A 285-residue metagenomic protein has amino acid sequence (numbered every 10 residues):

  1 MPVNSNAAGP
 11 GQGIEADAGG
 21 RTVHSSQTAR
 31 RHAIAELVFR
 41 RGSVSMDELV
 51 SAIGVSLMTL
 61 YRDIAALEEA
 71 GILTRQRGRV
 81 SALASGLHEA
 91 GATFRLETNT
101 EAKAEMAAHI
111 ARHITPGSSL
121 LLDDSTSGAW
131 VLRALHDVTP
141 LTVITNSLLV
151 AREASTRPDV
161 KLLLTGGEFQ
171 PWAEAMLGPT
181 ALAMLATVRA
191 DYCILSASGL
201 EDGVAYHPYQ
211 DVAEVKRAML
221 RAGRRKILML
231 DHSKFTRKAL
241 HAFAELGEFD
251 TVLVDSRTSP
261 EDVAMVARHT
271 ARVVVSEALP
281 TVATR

Functional and structural regions predicted by a protein language model:
P2-L121, S125-T126, L132-V138, S155-D159: HTH-adjacent hinge/linker in prokaryotic transcriptional regulators
P2-L49, G54, E68-E69, L149-R285: Conserved phosphate- and dinucleotide-binding cores of soluble alpha/beta proteins, encompassing both enzyme active
G117, V138-P140, G223, F249: A general structural motif
L120-L121, V143, P208: Conserved SAM-binding loop
T126-S127, V150: A generic "binding-loop/recognition-motif" signal
R133-D137, V143-S147, R152: Catalytic core of membrane glycerolipid acyltransferases/transacylases, capturing the structured, soluble-facing
T142-V143, L162: Short beta-strand element of Class I
